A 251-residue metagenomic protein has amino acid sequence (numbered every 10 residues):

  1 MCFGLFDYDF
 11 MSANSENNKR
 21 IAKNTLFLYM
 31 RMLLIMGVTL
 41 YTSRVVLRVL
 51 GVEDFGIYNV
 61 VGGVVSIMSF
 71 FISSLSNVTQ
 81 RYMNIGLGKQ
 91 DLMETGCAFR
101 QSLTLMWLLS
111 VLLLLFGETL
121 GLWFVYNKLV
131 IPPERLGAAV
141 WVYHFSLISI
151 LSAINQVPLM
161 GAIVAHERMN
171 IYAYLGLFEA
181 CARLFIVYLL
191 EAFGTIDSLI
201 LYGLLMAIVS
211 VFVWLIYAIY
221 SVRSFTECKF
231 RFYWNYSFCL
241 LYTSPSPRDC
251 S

Functional and structural regions predicted by a protein language model:
C2-F6, Q101-L129, F185-L189, L215: Alpha-helical transmembrane segments of multi-pass membrane transport and lipid-handling proteins
C2-I21, L199-G203, Y217-S244, S251: Interhelical loop/hinge segments that connect adjacent transmembrane helices in multipass membrane
F10-K19, L50-V52, M68-M106, V125-L129 (+1 more regions): Transmembrane-helix boundary and interhelical linker motifs in polytopic inner-membrane proteins
R20-N84, L114-E118, R183-L184, S244 (+1 more regions): Signature of the first transmembrane helix
L28, M32, N59-G62, M106 (+3 more regions): Residue-level recognition of transmembrane alpha-helices in multi-pass small-molecule transporters/permeases
N59, A173-L189, F193-T226, F232 (+1 more regions): Hydrophobic alpha-helical transmembrane segments
T119-W123, P132-Q156, F185, L204 (+1 more regions): Alpha-helical transmembrane segments of multi-pass membrane proteins
L151-F178, Y188-L189, S221: Membrane-interface junctions at transmembrane-helix termini in multi-pass inner-membrane proteins
